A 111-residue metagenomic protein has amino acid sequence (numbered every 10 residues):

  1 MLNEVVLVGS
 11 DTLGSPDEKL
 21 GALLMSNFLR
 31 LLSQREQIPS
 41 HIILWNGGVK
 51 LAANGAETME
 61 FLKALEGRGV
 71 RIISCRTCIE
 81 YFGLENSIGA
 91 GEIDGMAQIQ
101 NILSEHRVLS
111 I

Functional and structural regions predicted by a protein language model:
L2-V5: Extreme N-terminal starter segment of soluble prokaryotic enzymes
L7-I38: Conserved mixed alpha/beta catalytic, RNA-binding, or beta-rich assembly cores of soluble enzyme, regulatory
G21-M25, A56-E60, A90-I93: Charged helix-capping and loop-helix junction motifs
L29, M59-K63, I99-Q100: Short amphipathic alpha-helical segments and helix-helix/interface helices
P39-N46, R71-T77: Short internal beta-strands
H41-I43, G48-E57: N-terminal beta-loop-helix "entrance" segment that forms/cooperates in small-molecule cofactor or anionic ligand
T58-Y81: A glycine-rich helix N-cap at a beta->alpha junction
E80-I111: C-terminal structural segments of small proteins and small subunits
